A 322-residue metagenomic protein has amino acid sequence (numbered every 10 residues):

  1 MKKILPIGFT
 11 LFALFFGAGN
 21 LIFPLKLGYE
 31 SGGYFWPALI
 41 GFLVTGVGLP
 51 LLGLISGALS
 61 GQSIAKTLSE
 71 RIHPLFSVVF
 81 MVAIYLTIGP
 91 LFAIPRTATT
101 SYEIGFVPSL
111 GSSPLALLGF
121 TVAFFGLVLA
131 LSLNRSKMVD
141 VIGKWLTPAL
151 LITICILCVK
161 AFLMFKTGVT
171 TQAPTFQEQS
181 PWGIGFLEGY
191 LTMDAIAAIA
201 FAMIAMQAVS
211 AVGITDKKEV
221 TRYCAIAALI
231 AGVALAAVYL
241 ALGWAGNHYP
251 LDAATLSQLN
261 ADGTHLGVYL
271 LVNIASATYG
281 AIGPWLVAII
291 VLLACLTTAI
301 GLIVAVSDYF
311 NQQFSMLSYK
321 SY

Functional and structural regions predicted by a protein language model:
K2, G28-G53, R71-F80, A116 (+1 more regions): Extracellular loop-to-transmembrane helix junctions
K2-L11, W36, P74-T87, L118-A123 (+2 more regions): Select transmembrane alpha-helical segments in multipass membrane proteins
I4-F42, L52-G53, Q62-L68, A205 (+2 more regions): Transmembrane helix-boundary motif of multi-pass solute transporters/channels
P6-F16, L86, K160-T167, F176-A245 (+1 more regions): Hydrophobic, membrane-embedded alpha-helices of multi-pass small-molecule transporters
L27, T99-A116, S210-A211, A299-Y322: Helix-loop-helix connectors at the membrane interface of multi-pass transporters/channels
G41-S69, M81-I94: Juxtamembrane transmembrane-helix boundary signature
L133-A161: Membrane-interface loop-to-helix entry segments
V233-L270, A294: Extracellular/periplasmic helix-exit of transmembrane alpha-helices
